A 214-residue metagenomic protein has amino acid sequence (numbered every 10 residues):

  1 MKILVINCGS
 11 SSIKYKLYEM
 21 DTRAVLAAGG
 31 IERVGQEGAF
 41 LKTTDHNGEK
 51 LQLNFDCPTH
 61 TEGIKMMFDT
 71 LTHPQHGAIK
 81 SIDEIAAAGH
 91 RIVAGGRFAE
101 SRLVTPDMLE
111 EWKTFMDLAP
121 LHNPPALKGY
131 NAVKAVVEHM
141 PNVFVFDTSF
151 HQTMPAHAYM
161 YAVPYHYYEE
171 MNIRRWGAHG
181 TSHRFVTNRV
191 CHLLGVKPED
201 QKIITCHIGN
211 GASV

Functional and structural regions predicted by a protein language model:
M1-L4: Extreme N-terminal starter segment of soluble prokaryotic enzymes
N7, I31, A88, D147: Residue-level signal for inorganic ion chemistry
C8-I13, A212-S213: Ser/Thr-glycine-rich phosphate-binding loops at phosphate-binding pockets of nucleotides, nucleotide cofactors
S12-P58: Short glycine-rich, Thr/Ser-proximal phosphate-binding strand/loop in the N-terminal lobe of ATP-dependent enzymes
E49-S81: A structured beta-alpha segment of the ubiquitous adenosine-cofactor-binding alpha/beta core
C57-T61, K65, R102-P106, P120-L127 (+1 more regions): Electropositive phosphate-/nucleotide-binding environments in soluble metabolic enzymes
L71, Q75-H122, V143, F150-A158: Short beta-strand-loop/turn "lid" adjacent to the catalytic site in phosphate-handling enzymes
N123-V214: Phosphate-binding/catalytic loop of phosphoryl-transfer enzymes
